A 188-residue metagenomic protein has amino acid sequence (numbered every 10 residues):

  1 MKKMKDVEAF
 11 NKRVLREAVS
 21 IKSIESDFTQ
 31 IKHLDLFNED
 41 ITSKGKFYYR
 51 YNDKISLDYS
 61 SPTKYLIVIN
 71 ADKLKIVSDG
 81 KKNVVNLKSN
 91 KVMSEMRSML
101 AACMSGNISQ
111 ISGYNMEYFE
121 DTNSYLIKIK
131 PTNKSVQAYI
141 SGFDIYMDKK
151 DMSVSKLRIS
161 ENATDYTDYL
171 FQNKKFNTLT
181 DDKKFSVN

Functional and structural regions predicted by a protein language model:
M1-E39, K183-N188: N-terminal leader/targeting segments and the immediate start of mature chains
R16-S20, K32, D40, S78-S135: Flexible, processing/modification-adjacent segments and terminal tails in exported/periplasmic/extracellular proteins
I21-S23, T42-K44, N52, P62 (+5 more regions): Extracytoplasmic
S26-F28, T42-K44, L57, I69 (+3 more regions): Extended beta-sheet lipid-handling architectures
T29-H33, D58-S60, V77-D79, K130-T132 (+1 more regions): A generic structural motif
D35-E39, L66, S135-A138, A163: Short glycine/serine/proline-enriched coil/turn segments at secondary-structure junctions
K46-S94, S98, T167: An acidic-aromatic
V85, S109-N188: Gly/Pro-enriched, hydrophobic low-complexity segments that function as extracytoplasmic propeptides/linkers
